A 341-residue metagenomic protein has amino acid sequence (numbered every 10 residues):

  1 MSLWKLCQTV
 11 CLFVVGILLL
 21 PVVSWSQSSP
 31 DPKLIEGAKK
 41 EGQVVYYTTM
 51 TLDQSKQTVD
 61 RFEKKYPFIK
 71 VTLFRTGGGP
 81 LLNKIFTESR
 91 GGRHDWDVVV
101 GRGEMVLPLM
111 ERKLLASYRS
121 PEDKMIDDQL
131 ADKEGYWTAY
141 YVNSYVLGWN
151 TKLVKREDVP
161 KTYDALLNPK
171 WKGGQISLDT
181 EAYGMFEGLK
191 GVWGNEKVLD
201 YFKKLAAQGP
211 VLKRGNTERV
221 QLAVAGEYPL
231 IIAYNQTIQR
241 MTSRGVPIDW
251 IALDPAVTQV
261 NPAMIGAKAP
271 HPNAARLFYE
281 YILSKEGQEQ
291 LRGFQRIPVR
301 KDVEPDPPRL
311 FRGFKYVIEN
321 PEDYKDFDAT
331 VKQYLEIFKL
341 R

Functional and structural regions predicted by a protein language model:
Q8-V22: Bacterial N-terminal signal peptides
S29-D31, K39-Q57, N235: Extracytoplasmic "Venus flytrap"
V45-D60, V71-S89, R93-E227: Extracytoplasmic ligand-binding site segments that recognize negatively charged/polar headgroups
G103-P108, P229-I248: A ligand-binding cleft/hinge motif common to bilobed small-molecule-binding domains
D128, V142-N143, F202-A206, V211-K213 (+3 more regions): Periplasmic-binding protein-like
V146-L153, K190-V192, V260-H271, Q290-L291: A bilobed periplasmic-binding-protein/Venus flytrap-type ligand-binding module shared by bacterial periplasmic
W171-E181, I282-E304: Periplasmic-binding protein-like
P305-R341: Extracellular/periplasmic bilobal clamshell ligand-binding domains
